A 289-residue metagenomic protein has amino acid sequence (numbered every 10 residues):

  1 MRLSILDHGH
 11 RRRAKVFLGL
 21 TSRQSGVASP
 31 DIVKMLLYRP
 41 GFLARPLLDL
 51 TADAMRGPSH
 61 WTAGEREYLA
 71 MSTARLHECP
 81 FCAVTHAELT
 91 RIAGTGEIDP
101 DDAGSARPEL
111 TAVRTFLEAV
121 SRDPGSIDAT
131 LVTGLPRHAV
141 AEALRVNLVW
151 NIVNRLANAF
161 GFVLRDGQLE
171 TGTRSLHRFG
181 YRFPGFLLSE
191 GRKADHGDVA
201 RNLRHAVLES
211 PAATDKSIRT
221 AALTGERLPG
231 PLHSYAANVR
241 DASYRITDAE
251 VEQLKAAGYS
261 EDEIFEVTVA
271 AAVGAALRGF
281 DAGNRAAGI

Functional and structural regions predicted by a protein language model:
M1-I289: Hydrophobic alpha-helical segments
